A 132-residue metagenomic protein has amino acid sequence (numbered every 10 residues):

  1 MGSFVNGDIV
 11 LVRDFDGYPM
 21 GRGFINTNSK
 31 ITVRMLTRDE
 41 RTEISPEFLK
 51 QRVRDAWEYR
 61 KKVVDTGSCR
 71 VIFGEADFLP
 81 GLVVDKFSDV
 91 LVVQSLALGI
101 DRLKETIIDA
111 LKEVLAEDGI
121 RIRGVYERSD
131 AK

Functional and structural regions predicted by a protein language model:
M1-K132: RNA-binding accessory domains that recognize and position tRNA/RNA substrates
